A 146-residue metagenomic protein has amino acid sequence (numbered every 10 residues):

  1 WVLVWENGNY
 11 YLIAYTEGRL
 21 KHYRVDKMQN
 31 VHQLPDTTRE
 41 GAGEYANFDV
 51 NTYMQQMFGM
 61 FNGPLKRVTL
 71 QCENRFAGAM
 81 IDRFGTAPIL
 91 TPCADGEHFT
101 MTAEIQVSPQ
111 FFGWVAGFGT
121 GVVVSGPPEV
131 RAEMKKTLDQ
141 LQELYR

Functional and structural regions predicted by a protein language model:
W1-G59, P64-T69: Core beta-strand-centered patch of the WYL/Sm-like small regulatory domain
V50-R146: Polybasic (Lys/Arg-rich)
